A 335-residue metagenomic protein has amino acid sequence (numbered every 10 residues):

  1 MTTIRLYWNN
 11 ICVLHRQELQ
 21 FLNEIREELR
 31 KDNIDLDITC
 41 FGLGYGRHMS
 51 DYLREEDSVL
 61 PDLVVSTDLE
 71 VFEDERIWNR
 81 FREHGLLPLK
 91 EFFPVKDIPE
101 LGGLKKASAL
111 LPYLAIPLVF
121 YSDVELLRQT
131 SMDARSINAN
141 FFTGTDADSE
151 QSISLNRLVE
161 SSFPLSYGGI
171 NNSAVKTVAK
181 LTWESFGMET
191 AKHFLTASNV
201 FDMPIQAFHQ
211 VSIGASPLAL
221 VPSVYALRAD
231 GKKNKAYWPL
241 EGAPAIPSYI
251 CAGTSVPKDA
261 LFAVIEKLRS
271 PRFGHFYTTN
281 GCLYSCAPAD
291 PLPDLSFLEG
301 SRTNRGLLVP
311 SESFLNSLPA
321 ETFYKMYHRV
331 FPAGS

Functional and structural regions predicted by a protein language model:
M1-D74: Early extracytoplasmic/lumenal segment of secretory-pathway proteins
H15-R16, D68, F72, R76-D202: Extracytoplasmic ligand-binding site segments that recognize negatively charged/polar headgroups
E56-V64, S161-P164, S212-L220: Alpha-to-beta junction loops
P94-V95, I116, T190-F194, V200-F201 (+2 more regions): Periplasmic-binding protein-like
V119-L126, A245-K258, K267, F276-N280: A bilobed periplasmic-binding-protein/Venus flytrap-type ligand-binding module shared by bacterial periplasmic
S166-I170, K267-D290: Periplasmic-binding protein-like
T177-Y237: Ligand-binding pocket segment of bilobal, Venus flytrap-like solute-binding proteins
L292-S335: Extracellular/periplasmic bilobal clamshell ligand-binding domains
